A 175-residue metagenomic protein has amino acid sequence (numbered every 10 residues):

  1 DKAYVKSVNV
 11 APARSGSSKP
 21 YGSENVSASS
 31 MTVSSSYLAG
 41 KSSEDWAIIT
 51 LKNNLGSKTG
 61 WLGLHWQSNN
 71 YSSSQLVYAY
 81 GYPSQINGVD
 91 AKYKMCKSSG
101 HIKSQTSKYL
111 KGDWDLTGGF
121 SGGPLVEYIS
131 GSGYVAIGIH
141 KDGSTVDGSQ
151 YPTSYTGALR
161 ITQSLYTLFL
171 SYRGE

Functional and structural regions predicted by a protein language model:
D1-P12, G100-Q105, S154: Catalytic histidine site
K2-S57: Conserved catalytic-core segment of clan PA serine endopeptidases
V5-S7, K41-I48, T59-W61, S74-L76 (+3 more regions): Extracellular structured ligand-interaction cores
A13-S18, K52-S57, Y82-Q85, S130-G133 (+1 more regions): Acidic glycine-/aspartate-rich tracts in secreted/extracellular proteins
Y37-A39, I86, D113-T117: Short Gly/Pro-enriched turn/cap motifs at secondary-structure boundaries
T50-L55, G63-D90: Short glycine/Trp-rich loop-beta-loop segment that forms part of the substrate-binding cleft
D115-H140: Catalytic nucleophile loop of clan PA
I137-E175: C-terminal cap/linker of serine protease catalytic domains
